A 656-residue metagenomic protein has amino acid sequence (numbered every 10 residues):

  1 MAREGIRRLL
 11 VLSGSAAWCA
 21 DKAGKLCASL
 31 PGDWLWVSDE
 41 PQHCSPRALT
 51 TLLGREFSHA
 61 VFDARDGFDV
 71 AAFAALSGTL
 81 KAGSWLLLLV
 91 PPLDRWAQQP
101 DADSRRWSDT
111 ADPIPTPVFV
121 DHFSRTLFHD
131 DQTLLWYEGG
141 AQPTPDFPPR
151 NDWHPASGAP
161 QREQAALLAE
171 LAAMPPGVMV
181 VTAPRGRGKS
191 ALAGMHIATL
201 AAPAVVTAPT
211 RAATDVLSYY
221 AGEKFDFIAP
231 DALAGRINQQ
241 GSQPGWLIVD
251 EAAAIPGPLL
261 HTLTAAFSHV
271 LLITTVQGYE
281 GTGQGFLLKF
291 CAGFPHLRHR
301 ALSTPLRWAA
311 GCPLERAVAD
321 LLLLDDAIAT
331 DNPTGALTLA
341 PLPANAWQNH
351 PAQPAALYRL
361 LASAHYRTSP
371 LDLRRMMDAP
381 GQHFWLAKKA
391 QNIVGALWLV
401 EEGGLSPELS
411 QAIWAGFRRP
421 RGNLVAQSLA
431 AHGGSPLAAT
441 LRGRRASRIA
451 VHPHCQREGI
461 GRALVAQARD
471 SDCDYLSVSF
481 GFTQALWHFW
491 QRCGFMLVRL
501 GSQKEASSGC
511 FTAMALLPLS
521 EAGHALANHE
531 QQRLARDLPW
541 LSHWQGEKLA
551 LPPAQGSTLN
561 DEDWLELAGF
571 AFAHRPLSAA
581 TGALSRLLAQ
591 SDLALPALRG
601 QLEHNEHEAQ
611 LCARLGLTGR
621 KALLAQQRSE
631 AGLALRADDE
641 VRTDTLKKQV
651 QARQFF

Functional and structural regions predicted by a protein language model:
R8-S15, K25-D39, T182, A202-T214: Conserved RecA-like ASCE P-loop NTPase motor core of nucleic-acid helicases/translocases
C19-A20, K189: Conserved lysine of the Walker
Q42-A75, E223-A265: Conserved RecA-like ASCE ATPase "motif II neighborhood" in helicase/translocase motors
L49-D146: N-terminal accessory nucleic-acid engagement/regulatory domains that precede and modulate ATP-driven motor cores
P113-R162, C291-T330: Conserved coupling/interface region of RecA-like P-loop/ASCE motor cores
P155-P175: N-terminal pre-P-loop "Q-motif" helix
A191-M195, R448-D470: Conserved acetyl-CoA-binding loop-helix of GNAT-fold acetyltransferases
I228-N238, P258-L259, A265-Y366, G404-G443 (+1 more regions): Terminal substrate-recognition subdomain of acyl/acetyltransferases
